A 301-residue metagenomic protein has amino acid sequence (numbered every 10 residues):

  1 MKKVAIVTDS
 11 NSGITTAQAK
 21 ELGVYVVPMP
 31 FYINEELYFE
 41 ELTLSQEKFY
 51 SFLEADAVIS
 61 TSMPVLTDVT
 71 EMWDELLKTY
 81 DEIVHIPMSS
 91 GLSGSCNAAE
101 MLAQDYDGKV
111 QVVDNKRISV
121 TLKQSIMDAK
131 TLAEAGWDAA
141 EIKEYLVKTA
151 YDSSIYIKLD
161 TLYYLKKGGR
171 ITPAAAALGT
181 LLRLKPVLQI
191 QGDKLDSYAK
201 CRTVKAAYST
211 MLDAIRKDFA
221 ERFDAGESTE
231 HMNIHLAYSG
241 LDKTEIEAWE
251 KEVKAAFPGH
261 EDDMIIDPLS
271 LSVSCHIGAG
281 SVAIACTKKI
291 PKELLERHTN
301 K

Functional and structural regions predicted by a protein language model:
V4-M63, D68: N-terminal glycine-rich anion-binding loop in soluble enzyme alpha/beta folds
N11-Y25, P30, E82, G91-Q111 (+1 more regions): Mixed-charge interfacial surface used for oligomerization/domain docking and macromolecular partner engagement
E41-V69, Q124-I142, H231-H235: Short N-terminal secondary-structure initiator segments
D56-S90, N97-A98, K143, A150: Glycine-rich phosphate- or other oxyanion-binding loops that anchor nucleotides, phosphorylated ligands
